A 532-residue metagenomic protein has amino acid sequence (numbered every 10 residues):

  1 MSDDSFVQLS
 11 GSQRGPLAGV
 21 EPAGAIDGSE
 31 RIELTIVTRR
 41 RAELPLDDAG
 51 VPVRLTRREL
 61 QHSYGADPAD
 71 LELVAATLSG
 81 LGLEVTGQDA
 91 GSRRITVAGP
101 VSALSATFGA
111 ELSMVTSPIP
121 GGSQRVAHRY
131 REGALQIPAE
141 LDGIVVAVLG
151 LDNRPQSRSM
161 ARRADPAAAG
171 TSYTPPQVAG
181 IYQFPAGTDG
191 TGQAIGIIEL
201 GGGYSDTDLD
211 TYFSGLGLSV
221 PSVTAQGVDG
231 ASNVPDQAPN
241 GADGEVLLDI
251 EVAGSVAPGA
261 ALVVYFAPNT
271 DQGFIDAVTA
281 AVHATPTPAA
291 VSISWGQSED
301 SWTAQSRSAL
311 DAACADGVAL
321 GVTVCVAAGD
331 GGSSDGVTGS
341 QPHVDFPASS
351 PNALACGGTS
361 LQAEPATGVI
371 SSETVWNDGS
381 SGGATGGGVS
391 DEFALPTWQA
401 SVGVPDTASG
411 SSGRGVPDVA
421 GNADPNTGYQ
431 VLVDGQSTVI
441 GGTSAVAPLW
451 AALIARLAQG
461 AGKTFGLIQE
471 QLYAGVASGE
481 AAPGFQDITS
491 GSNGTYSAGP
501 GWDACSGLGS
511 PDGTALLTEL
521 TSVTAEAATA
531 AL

Functional and structural regions predicted by a protein language model:
S2-G87, T96, V101-G358, T385 (+6 more regions): Substrate-binding/charge-relay-adjacent region of secreted/lumenal peptidase catalytic domains
D89-G91: Short glycine-enriched loop/turn motifs at secondary-structure junctions
E364-T367, E373, K463-L532: Extracellular low-complexity, O-glycosylation-prone Ser/Thr/Pro/Gly-rich "stalks" and linkers flanking catalytic
G368-G386: Short, surface-exposed polybasic-and-hydrophobic patches located at secondary-structure transitions
L453: Walker A/P-loop NTP-binding active-site region of P-loop NTPases, recognizing the glycine-rich GxxxxGKT/S
